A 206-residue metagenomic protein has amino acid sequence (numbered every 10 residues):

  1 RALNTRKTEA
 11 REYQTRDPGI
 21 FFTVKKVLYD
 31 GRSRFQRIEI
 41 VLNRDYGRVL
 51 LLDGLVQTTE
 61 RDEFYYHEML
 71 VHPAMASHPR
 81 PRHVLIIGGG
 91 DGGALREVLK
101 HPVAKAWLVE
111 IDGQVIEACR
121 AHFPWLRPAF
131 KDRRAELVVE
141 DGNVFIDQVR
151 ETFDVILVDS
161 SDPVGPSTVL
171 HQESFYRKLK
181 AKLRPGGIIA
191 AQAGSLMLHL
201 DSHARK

Functional and structural regions predicted by a protein language model:
R1-V49: N-terminal auxiliary segments of SAM/dcSAM-dependent transferases
A2-A10, S33, T58-R205: The AdoMet/dcAdoMet-binding core of the Class I SAM-like
L52-G54: Short strand-turn-strand beta-turns centered on an Asx-Gly dipeptide
